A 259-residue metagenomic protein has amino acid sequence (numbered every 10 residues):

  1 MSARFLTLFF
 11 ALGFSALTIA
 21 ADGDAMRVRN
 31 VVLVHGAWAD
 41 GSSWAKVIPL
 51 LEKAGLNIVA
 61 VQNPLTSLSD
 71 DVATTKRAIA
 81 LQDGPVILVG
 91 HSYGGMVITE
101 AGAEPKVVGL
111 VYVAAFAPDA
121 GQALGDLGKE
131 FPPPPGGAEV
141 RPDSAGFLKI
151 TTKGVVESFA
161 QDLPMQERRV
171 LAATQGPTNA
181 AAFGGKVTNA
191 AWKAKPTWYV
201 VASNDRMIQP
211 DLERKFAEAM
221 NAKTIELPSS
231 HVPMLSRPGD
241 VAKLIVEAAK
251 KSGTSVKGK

Functional and structural regions predicted by a protein language model:
L6-A16: Bacterial N-terminal signal peptides
D24-G84: Active-site catalytic motif of lipid deacylating hydrolases and related acyltransferases
G36-A39, S92-Y93, F116: Active-site glycine-rich loops that stabilize anionic/oxyanionic intermediates across multiple enzyme folds
V89-G94, I98: Gly/Ala-rich beta-loop-alpha elbow adjacent to hydrolase catalytic centers
K106-V107, V111-T152, V156, N179-A182 (+1 more regions): Flexible "cap/lid" loop of the alpha/beta hydrolase fold
L110, W198-D205: Conserved strand-to-loop "acid loop" that flanks and positions the catalytic carboxylate
V170-W192, S203: Active-site nucleophile elbow and catalytic-triad environment of alpha/beta-hydrolase enzymes
S203-S229, L235, A248: Conserved loop-alpha-helix segment in the C-terminal half of the alpha/beta-hydrolase fold that carries the catalytic
